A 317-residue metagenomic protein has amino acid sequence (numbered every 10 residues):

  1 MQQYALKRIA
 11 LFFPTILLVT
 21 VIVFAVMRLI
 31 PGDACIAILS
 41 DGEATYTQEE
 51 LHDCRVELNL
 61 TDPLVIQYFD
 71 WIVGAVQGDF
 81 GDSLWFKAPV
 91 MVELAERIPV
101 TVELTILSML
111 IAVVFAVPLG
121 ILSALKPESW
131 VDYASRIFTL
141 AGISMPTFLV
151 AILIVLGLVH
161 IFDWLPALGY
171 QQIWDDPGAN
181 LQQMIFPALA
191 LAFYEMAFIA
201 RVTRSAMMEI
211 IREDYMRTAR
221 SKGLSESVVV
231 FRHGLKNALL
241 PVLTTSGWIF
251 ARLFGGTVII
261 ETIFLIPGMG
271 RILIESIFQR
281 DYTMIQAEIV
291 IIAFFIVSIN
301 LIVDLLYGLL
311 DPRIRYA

Functional and structural regions predicted by a protein language model:
Q2-Q3, I98-V131, T147, H160 (+1 more regions): Alpha-helical transmembrane segments of integral membrane proteins, especially multi-pass inner/plasma-membrane
L6-F12: N-terminal signal-anchor/signal peptide hydrophobic helix marking the start of the first transmembrane segment
K7, I36, S40, V56 (+6 more regions): Phosphate-coordinating loops and pocket residues in cytosolic domains that bind phosphorylated ligands
I9, E50, C54, L64-F80 (+8 more regions): Hydrophobic alpha-helical segments of integral membrane proteins, encompassing both true transmembrane helices
I16-F69, F162-Q183: Hydrophobic alpha-helical transmembrane segments of membrane transport/permease proteins and related membrane-embedded
I22-L29, L58, D70-V73, I137-L168 (+1 more regions): Membrane-water interface segments at the C-terminal ends of transmembrane alpha-helices in multi-pass inner-membrane
I36-I38, I66, G81-L84, V150-A151 (+5 more regions): Short, hydrophobic secondary-structure boundary micro-motifs
L60-V117: An internal, D/E-rich "acidic patch" concept
